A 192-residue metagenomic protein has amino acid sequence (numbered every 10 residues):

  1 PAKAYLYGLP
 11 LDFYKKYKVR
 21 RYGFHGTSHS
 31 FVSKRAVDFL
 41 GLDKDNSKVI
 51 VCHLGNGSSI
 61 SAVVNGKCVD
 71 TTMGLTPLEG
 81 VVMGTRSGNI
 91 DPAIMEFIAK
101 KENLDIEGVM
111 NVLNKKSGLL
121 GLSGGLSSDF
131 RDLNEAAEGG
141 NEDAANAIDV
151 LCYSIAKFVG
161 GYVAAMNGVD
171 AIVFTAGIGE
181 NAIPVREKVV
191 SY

Functional and structural regions predicted by a protein language model:
A2-A99: Glycine-rich phosphate-binding loop of actin/hexokinase-like ATP-binding domains
F31-F39, I94-I98, G108, V112 (+4 more regions): Alpha-helical scaffold segments in soluble metabolic enzymes
V32-R35, F39, N146-N167: Phosphate/ATP-binding catalytic cores across multiple sugar-kinase/actin-like superfamilies, primarily ASKHA
N46-C52, E107-K116, A171-V173: Beta-strand segments within the central parallel beta-sheet cores of soluble alpha/beta enzyme folds
G57, A145, G168-V173: Active-site lining segments that contact anionic ligands and/or coordinate catalytic metals
K101-A147: A mobile "lid/hinge" subdomain adjacent to the ATP/sugar-phosphate binding pocket shared across diverse ATP-dependent
D170-K188, Y192: Glycine-rich phosphate-binding loops at beta-strand->alpha-helix junctions
